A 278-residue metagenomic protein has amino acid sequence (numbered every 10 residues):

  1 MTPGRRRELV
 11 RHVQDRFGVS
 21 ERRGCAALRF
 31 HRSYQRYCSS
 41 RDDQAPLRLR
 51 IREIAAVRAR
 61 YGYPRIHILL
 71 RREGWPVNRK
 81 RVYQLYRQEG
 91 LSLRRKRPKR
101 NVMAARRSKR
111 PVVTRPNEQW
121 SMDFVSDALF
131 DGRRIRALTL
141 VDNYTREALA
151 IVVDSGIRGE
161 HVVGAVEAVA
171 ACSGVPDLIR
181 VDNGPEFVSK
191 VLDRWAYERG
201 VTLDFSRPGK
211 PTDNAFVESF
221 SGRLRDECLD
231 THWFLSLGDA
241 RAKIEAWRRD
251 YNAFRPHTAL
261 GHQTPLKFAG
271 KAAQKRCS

Functional and structural regions predicted by a protein language model:
M1-S278: Charged DNA-binding/catalytic regions of mobile-element recombinases
